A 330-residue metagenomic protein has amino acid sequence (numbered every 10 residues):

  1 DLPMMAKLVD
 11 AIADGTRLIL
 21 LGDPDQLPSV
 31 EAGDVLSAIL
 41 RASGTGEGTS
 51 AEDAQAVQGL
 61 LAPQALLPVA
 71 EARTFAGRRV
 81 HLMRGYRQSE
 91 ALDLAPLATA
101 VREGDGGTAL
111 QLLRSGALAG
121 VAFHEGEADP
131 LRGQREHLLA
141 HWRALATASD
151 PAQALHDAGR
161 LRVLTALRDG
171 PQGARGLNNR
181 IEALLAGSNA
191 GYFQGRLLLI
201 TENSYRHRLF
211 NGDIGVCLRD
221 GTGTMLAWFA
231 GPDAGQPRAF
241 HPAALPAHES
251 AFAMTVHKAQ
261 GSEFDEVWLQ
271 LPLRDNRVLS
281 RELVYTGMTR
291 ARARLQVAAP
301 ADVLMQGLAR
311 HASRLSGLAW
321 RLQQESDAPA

Functional and structural regions predicted by a protein language model:
D1-D14, S250-H257, Y285: Conserved RecA-like ASCE ATPase "motif II neighborhood" in helicase/translocase motors
D1-L8, I12, P24-D34, L279: Conserved ATPase-coupling elements of RecA-like P-loop NTPase cores
D10-D14, R73-F75, A190, S262 (+1 more regions): Conserved catalytic network of the ASCE P-loop NTPase/AAA+ motor domain
A13, G191-Q194, F210, A259: Residue-level recognition of short, solvent-exposed, well-ordered loop/turn junctions that link secondary-structure
G15-I19, R294-Q296: Loop/turn-to-beta-strand initiation segments
D25-L198, S204-H207, L218: Conserved helicase motor core of P-loop NTPases
I200, D213-A330: C-terminal accessory regions
